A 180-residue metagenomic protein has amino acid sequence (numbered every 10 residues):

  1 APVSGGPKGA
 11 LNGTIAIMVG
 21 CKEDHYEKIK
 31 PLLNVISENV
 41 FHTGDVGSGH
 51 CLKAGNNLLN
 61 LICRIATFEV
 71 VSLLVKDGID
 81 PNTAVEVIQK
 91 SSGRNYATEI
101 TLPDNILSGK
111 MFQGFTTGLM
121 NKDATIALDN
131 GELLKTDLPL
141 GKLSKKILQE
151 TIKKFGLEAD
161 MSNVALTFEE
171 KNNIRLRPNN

Functional and structural regions predicted by a protein language model:
A1-L61: Rossmann-fold dinucleotide-binding core
K28, S48-K171: Helical "substrate-binding/catalytic lid" subdomain of Rossmann-like NAD(P)-dependent dehydrogenases/reductases
N34, R175-N180: ATP-dependent carboxylate/acyl-activation modules
